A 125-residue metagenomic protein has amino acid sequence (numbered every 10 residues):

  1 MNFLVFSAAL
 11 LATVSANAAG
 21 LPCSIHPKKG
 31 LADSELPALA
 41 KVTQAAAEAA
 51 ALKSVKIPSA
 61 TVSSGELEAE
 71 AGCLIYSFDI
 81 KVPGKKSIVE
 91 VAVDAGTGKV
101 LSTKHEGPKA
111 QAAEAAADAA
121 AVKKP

Functional and structural regions predicted by a protein language model:
N2-S7, A12-P125: Long, terminal "pre-/pro-" and other extracytoplasmic accessory regions that lie outside the mature folded/catalytic
